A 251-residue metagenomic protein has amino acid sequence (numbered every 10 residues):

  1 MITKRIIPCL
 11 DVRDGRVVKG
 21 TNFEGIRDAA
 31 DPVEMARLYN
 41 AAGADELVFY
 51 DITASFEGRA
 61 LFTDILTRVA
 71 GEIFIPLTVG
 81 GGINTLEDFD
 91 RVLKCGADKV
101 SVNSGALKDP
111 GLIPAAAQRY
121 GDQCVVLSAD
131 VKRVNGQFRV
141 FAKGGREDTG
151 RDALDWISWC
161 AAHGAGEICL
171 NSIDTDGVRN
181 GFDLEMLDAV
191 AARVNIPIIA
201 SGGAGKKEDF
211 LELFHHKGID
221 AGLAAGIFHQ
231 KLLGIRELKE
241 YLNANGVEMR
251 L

Functional and structural regions predicted by a protein language model:
R5-C9, E46, F74-T78, K99-S101 (+5 more regions): Structural preference for beta-strand elements that scaffold enzyme active sites
D11, Y39, L47, V79 (+6 more regions): Conserved, mostly hydrophobic/aromatic
V12-D14, V18-K19, A97-L170, D174-T175: Conserved anion-binding
E46-D64, S104, C169-N180: Glycine-rich, proline-tolerant flexible connector loops at the mouths of alpha/beta enzymes
T53, L61-Y120: Glycine/small-residue-rich loop that forms an oxyanion/phosphate-binding "nest" at active or ligand-binding sites
A60-T67, P110, G150-L154, N180-D188: Charged helix-capping and loop-helix junction motifs
I73, L77-G96, E185-A221: Catalytic cores of alpha/beta
R91-L112, S172-G177, A200-D209, K217-R236: Glycine-rich phosphate-binding active-site loops on the catalytic face of alpha/beta enzymes
